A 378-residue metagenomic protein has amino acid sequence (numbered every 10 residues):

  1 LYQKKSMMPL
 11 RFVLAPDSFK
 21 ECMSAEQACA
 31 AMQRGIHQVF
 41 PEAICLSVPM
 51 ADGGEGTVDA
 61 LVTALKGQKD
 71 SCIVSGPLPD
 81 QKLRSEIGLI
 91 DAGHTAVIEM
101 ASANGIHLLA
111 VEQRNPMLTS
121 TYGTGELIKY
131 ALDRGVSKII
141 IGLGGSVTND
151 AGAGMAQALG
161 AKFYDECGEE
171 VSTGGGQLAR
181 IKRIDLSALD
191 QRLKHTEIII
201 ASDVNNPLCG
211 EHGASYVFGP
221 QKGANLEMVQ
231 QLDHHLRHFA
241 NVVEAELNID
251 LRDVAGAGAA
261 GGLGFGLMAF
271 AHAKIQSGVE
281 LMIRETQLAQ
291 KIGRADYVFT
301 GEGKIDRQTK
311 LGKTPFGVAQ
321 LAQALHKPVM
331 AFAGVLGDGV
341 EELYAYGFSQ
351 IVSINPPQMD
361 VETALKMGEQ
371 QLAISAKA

Functional and structural regions predicted by a protein language model:
L1-M7: Short, Lys/Arg-enriched N-terminal segments with co-localized hydrophobic residues within the first ~10-30 amino acids
M8-L143, V147-A378: N-terminal loops that bind phosphate or other acidic moieties and the adjacent beta-alpha structural core
